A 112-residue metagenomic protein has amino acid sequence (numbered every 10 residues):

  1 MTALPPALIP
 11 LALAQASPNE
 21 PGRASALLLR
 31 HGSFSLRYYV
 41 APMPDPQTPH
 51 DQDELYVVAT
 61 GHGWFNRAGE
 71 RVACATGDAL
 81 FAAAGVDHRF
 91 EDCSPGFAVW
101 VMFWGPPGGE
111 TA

Functional and structural regions predicted by a protein language model:
M1-T48: A short, N-terminal "cap"/entry segment at the start of jelly-roll beta-barrel domains of the cupin/DSBH fold
A14, P18-E20, F65, H88 (+1 more regions): Membrane-topology and secretion signals of cell-surface/extracellular proteins
R30-G32, N66-E70, C93: Short strand-coil-strand connectors
H50-F65: Short, conserved beta-strand element in jelly-roll/cupin
G69-A84: Short acidic-glycine-tyrosine-enriched beta hairpin
A84-E110: Ligand-binding loop in jelly-roll beta-barrel domains
